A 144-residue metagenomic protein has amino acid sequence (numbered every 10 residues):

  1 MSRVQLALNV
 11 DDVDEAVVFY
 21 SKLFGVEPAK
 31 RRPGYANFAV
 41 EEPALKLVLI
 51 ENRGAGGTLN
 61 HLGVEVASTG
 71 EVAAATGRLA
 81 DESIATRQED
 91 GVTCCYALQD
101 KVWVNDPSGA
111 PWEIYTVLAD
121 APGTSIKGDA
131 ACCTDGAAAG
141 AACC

Functional and structural regions predicted by a protein language model:
M1-D14, A44, H61-L62, T124-C144: N-terminal beta-strand motif that seeds the catalytic metal site of vicinal oxygen chelate
S2-K46: Core segments of cupin and vicinal oxygen chelate
R32-Y35, G56, C95-D100: Short acidic/glycine-enriched loop/turn segments that link adjacent beta-strands
K46-I50, E113: Conserved beta-strand in the GNAT
E51-N52, V117: Residue-level structural signal for beta-strand termini and adjacent loop
A55-T58, G123: A conserved beta-turn-beta hairpin within the catalytic core of GNAT-like acetyltransferases that forms part
G63-P111, A119-P122: Vicinal oxygen chelate
